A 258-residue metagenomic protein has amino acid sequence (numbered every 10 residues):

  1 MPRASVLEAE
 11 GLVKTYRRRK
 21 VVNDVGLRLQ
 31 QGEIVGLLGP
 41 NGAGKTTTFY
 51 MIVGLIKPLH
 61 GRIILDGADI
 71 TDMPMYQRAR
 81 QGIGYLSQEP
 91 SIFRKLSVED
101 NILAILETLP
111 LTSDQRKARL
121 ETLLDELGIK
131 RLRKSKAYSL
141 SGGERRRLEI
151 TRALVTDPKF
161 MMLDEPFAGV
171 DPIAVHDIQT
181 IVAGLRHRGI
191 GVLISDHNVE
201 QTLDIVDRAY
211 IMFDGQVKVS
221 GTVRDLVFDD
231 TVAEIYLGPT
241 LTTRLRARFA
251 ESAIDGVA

Functional and structural regions predicted by a protein language model:
P2-A258: Glycine-rich phosphate-binding loops of nucleotide-dependent enzymes
